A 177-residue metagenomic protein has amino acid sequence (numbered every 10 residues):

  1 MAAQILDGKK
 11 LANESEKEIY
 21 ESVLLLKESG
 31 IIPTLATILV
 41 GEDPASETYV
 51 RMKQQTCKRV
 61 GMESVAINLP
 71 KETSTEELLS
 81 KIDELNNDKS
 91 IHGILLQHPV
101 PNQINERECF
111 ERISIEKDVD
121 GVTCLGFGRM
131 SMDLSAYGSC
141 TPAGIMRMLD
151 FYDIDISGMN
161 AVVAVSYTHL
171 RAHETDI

Functional and structural regions predicted by a protein language model:
A2-K27: Positively charged, low-complexity intrinsically disordered leader regions
G41, A66-T75: Short beta->alpha junction loops
T48-V60, L170-R171: Short, solvent-exposed amphipathic alpha-helices that sit in or adjacent to ligand/effector-binding or catalytic
C57-L69: Short beta-strand elements in bilobed, periplasmic/extracellular small-molecule ligand-binding domains
E77-D88: Short, well-structured alpha-helical segments in soluble
H92-A161: Anion-binding alpha/beta catalytic cores of soluble intermediary-metabolism enzymes, centered on
H169-I177: Single conserved hydrophobic/aromatic residue that forms the stacking wall/gate of nucleotide- or nucleobase-binding
